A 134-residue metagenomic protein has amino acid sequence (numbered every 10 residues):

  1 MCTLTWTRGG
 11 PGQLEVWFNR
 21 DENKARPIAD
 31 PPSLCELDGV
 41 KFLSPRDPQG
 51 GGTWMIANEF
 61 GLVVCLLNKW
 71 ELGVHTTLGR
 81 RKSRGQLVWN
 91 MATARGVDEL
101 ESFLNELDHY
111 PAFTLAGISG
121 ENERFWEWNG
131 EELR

Functional and structural regions predicted by a protein language model:
M1-R134: N-terminal nucleophile
